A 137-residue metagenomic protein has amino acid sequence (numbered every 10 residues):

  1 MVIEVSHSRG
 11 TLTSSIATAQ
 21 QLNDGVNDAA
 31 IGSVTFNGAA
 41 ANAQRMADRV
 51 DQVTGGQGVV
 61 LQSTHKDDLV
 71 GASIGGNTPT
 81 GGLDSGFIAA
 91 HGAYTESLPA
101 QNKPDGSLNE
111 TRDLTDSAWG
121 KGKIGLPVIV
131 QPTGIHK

Functional and structural regions predicted by a protein language model:
M1-G81: Serine-dependent carboxylesterase/thioesterase catalytic core of lipase-like alpha/beta-hydrolase/SGNH enzymes
M46-K137: C-terminal catalytic-base region of ester-bond hydrolases, centering on the histidine of the charge-relay
